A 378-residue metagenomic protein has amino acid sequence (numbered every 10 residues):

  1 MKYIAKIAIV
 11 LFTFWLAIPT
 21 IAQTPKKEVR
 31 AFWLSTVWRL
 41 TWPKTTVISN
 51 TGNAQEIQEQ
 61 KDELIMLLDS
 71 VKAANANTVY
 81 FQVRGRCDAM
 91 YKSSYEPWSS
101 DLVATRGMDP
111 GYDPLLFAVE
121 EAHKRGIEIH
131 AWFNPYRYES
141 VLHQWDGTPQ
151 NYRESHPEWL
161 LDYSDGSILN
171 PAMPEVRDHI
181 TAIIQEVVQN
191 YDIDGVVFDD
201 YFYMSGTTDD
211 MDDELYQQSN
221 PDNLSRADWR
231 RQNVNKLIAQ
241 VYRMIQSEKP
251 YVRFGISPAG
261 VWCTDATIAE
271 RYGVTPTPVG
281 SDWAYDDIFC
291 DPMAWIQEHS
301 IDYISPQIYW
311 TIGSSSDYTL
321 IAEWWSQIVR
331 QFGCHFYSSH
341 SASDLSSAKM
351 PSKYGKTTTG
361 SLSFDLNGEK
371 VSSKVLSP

Functional and structural regions predicted by a protein language model:
M1-Q23: Bacterial Sec-dependent N-terminal signal peptides
K27-V29, S35-D62, E120, A131 (+2 more regions): Active-site-adjacent "subsite" loops/lids of carbohydrate-active enzymes
S35-T36, L40, V252-V279, I308-Y309 (+1 more regions): Active-site clefts of carbohydrate-active enzymes
L40-Q58, E96-Y112, D162-D178, P221-V234 (+3 more regions): The substrate-binding groove and active-site-proximal loops of carbohydrate-active enzymes, especially glycoside
G52-A74, D101-R125, H179, Q232-R243: Aromatic- and glycine-enriched glycan-recognition loops and surfaces that form the carbohydrate-binding subsites
S70, N77, R84, R125 (+3 more regions): Polysaccharide-binding and catalytic clefts of secreted carbohydrate-active enzymes
V71, F289-D317, W325-P378: Substrate-binding cleft of secreted/luminal carbohydrate-active enzymes
K72-P110: Aromatic-lined carbohydrate-binding/catalytic grooves of carbohydrate-active enzymes
